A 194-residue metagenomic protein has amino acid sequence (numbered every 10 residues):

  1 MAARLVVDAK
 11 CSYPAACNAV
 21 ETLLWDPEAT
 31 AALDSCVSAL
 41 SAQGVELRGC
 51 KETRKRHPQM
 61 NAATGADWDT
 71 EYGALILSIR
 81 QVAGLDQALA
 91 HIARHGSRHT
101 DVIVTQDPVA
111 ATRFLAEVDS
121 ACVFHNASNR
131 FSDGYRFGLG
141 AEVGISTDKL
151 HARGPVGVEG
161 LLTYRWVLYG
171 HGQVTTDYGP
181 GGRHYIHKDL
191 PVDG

Functional and structural regions predicted by a protein language model:
M1-A74, H125: ALDH superfamily catalytic-core signature
L5, T64-G194: Conserved C-terminal structural/oligomerization subdomain of aldehyde/semialdehyde dehydrogenase
